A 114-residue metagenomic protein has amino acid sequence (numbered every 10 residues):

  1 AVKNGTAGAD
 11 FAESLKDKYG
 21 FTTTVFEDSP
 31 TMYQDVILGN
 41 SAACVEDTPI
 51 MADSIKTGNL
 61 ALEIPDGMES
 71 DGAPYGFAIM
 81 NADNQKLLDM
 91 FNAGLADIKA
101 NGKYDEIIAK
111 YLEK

Functional and structural regions predicted by a protein language model:
A1-V2, C44, A78: Short, well-ordered beta-strand segments
A1-Y33, T48-I50: Bilobed "Venus flytrap"/periplasmic-binding protein-like clamshell domains and structurally analogous long
A7-D17, F21, E63-E69, A93-K114: Ligand-binding clefts/hinges and TM-proximal coupling segments of bilobed small-molecule sensing domains
D10-S14, D35-L38, A42-D71: A ligand-binding cleft/hinge motif common to bilobed small-molecule-binding domains
Q34-D35, M90: Structural preference for long, well-ordered alpha-helical segments within the folded cores of structured domains
A52, K56-A93, L112-K114: Periplasmic-binding protein-like
